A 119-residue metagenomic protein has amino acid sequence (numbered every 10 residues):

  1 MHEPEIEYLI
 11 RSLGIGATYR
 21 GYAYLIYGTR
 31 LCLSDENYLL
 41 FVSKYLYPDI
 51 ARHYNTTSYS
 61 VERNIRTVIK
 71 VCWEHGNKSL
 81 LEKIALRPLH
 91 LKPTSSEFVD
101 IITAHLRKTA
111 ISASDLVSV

Functional and structural regions predicted by a protein language model:
M1-E3, E7-R63, P93-S96, H105-L106 (+1 more regions): Conserved mixed alpha/beta catalytic, RNA-binding, or beta-rich assembly cores of soluble enzyme, regulatory
Y54, R63-R66, W73-H75, S79-V119: C-terminal engagement/docking regions of AAA+ P-loop ATPases
